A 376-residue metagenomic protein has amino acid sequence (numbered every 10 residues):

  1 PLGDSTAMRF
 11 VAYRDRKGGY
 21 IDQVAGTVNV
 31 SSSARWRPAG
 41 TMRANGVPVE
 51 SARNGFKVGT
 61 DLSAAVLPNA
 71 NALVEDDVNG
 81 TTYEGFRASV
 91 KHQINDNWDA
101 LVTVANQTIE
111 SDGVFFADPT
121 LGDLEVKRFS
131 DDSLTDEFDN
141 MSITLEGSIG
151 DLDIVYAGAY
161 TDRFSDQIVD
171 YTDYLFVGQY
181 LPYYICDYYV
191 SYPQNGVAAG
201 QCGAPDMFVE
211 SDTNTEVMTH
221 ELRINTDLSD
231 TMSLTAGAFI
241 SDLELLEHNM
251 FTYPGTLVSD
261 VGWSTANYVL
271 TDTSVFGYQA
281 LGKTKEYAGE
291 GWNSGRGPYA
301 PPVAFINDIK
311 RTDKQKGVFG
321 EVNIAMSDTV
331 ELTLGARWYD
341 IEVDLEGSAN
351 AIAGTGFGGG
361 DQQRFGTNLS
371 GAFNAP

Functional and structural regions predicted by a protein language model:
P1-S111, D139-N140, T215-H220, T231-S241 (+4 more regions): Transmembrane beta-barrel wall of Gram-negative outer-membrane proteins
I21-D76, D112-F129, D170-E210, M250-D308 (+1 more regions): Solvent-exposed loop segments that connect transmembrane elements
G85-Q93, M141-Y189: Solvent-exposed, charged interface segments at domain starts and junctions
T103-A105, M141-S165, A204-F357: Face-selective signature of the C-terminal outer-membrane beta-barrel domain
V126-M141: Outer-membrane beta-barrel signature, preferentially recognizing the C-terminal barrel domain of Gram-negative
